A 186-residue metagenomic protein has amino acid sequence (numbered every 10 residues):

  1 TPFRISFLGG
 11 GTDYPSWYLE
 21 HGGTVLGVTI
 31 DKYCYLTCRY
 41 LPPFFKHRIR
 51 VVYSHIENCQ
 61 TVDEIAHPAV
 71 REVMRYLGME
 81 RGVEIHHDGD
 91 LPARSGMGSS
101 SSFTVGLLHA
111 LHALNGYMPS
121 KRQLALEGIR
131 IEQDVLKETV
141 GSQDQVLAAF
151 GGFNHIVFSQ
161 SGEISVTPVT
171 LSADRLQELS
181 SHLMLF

Functional and structural regions predicted by a protein language model:
P2, L8, D13-G23, A113-F186: ATP-dependent small-molecule kinase catalytic core of the GHMP/sugar-kinase superfamily and closely related
G9, S16, I30, C38-Y40 (+2 more regions): Pocket-edge structural micro-motifs
D31-I131: Anion-binding (especially nucleotide phosphate/pyrophosphate-binding) glycine-rich loop and adjoining beta-alpha core
